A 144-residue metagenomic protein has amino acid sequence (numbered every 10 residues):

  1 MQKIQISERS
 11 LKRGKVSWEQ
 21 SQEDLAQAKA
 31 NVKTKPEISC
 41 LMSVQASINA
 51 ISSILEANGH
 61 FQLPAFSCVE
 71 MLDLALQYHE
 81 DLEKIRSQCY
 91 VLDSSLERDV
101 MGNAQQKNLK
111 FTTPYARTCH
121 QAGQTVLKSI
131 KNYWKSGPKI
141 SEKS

Functional and structural regions predicted by a protein language model:
M1-S144: Terminal alpha-helical segments
